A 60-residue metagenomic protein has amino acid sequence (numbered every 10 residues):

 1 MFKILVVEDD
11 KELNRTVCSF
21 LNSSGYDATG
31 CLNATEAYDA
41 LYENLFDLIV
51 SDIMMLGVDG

Functional and structural regions predicted by a protein language model:
M1-K3: Non-catalytic signal-transmission and effector/linker regions of two-component phosphorelay proteins
L5, T29: Conserved beta-strand positions in the Rossmann-like core of class I SAM-dependent methyltransferases
E8: Conserved acidic carboxylate
E12: Conserved Rossmann-like nucleotide-cofactor binding loop
R15-S23: Charged docking surfaces used in two-component/phosphorelay signaling
G30-L48: Acidic, metal-coordinating helix/loop segments flanking the phosphotransfer/catalytic sites of two-component signaling
D52: Active-site residues of response regulator receiver
M55: Receiver (REC) domain active-site loop signature in two-component systems and cognate sites in sensor histidine kinases
